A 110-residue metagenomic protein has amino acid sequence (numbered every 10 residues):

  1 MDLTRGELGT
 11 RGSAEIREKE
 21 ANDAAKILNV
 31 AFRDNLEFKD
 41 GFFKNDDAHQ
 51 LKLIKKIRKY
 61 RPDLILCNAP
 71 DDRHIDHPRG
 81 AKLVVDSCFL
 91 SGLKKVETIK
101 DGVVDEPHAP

Functional and structural regions predicted by a protein language model:
M1-K59: Active-site rim/loop-helix segments in enzyme catalytic domains that contact anionic ligands
K44-P110: Metal-dependent de-N-acetylase/amidase catalytic core
